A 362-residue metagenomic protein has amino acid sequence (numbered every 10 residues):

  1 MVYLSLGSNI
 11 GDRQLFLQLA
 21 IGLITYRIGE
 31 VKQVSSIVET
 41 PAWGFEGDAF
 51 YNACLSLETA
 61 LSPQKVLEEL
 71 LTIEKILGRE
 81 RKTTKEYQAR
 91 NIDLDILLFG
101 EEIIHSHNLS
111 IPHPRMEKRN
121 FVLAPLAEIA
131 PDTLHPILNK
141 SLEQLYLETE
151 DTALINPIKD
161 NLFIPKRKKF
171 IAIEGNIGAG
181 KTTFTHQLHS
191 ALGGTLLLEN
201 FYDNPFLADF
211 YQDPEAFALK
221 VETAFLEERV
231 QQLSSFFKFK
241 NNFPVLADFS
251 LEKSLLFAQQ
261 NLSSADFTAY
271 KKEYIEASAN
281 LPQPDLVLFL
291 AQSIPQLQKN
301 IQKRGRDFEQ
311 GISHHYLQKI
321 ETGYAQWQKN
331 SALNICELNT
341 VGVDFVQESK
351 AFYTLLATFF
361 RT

Functional and structural regions predicted by a protein language model:
F16-P63: Short, surface-exposed acidic-centric catalytic microdomains
G44-F50, Q64-L67, T72-K166: Flexible, gly/pro- and Lys/Arg-enriched active-site loops
D160-K168, K299-T362: NTP-dependent small-molecule kinase module
K181: Conserved lysine of the Walker
F184-T185, H189: Post-Walker A alpha-helix
S190-E228: Conserved substrate/cofactor phosphate-moiety recognition/catalytic segment in nucleotide-dependent phosphotransferases
F217, V221-P282: Glycine-rich phosphate-binding loop used to anchor ATP phosphates in small-molecule kinases, encompassing both
L255-G323: A glycine- and Lys/Arg-enriched "phosphate-lid" helix/loop adjacent to the NTP-binding pocket of small-molecule kinases
